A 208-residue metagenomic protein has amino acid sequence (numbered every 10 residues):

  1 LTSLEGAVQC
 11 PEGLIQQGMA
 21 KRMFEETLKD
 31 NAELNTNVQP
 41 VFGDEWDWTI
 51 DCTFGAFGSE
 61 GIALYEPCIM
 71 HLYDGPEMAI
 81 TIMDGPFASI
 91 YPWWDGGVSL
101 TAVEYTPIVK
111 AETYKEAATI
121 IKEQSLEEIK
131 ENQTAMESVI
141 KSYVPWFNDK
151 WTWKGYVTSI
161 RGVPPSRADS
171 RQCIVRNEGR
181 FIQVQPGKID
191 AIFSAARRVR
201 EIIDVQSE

Functional and structural regions predicted by a protein language model:
L1-K29, P164-V175: Flavin (FAD/FMN) cofactor-binding and adjacent substrate-gating region of FAD-dependent oxidoreductase domains
V8-T27, M83-G85, I129-V139, A191: Mid-domain beta-loop-alpha active-site segment that forms a flexible, acidic cofactor/metal-binding surface
G13-L14, A32-E45: A conserved short coil-to-beta-strand element within the FAD-binding core of flavoproteins
D44-F87, W93-S99, T106-V109, N148 (+1 more regions): Central helical "cap/lid" subdomain
I90-P92, I174-V175: A structural signal for short hydrophobic beta-strand segments in well-ordered beta-sheet cores
P92-W94, V109-Y114, F193-A196: A short, polar/proline- and glycine-enriched secondary-structure boundary/capping micro-motif
T113-I160: Flavin-binding catalytic cores
S142-E208: C-terminal catalytic lobe of FAD-dependent flavoproteins
